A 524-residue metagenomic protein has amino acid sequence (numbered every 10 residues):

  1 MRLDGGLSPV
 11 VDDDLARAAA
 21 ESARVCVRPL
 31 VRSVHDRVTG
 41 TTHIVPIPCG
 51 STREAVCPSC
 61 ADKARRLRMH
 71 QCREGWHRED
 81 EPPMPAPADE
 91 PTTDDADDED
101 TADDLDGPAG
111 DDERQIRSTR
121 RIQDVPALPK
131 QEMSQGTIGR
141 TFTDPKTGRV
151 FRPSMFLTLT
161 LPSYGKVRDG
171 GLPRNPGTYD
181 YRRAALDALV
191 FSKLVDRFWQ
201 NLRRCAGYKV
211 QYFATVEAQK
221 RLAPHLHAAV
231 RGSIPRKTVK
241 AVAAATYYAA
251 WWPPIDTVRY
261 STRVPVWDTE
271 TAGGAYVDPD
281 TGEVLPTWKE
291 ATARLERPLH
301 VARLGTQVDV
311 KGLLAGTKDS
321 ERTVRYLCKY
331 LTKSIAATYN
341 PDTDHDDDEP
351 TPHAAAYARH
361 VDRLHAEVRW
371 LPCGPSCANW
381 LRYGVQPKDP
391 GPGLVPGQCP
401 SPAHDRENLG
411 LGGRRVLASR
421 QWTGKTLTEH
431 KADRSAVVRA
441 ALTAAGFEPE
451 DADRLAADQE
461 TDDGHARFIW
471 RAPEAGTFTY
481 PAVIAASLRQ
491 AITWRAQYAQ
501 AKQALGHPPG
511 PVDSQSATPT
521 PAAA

Functional and structural regions predicted by a protein language model:
M1-L67, R73-R78, T93, P279-A524: Long, low-complexity, charged/polar intrinsically disordered accessory regions
T52, L189-K193, R197, K237-T238 (+2 more regions): Generic recognition of stable, solvent-exposed alpha-helical segments in well-folded globular domains
C57, L157, K209-A243, L327: Histidine-centered divalent-metal-coordination microenvironment in nucleic-acid enzymes
A61-D62, E99-K220: Signature for HUH/AEP ssDNA processing cores
R65-M69, G165-D169, K237-K240, I335-A336: Short helix/loop capping segments that flank catalytic or ligand/cofactor-binding pockets
G75-G110: Short microdomains enriched in Cys/His and/or Lys/Arg
L194-A206, V242-I255, L331: Hydrophobic, Leu/Ile/Phe/Ala-enriched alpha-helical segments that form helix-helix packing faces
A229-E296: Helical (often loop-to-helix) elements that flank the catalytic cores of nucleotide-handling enzymes
